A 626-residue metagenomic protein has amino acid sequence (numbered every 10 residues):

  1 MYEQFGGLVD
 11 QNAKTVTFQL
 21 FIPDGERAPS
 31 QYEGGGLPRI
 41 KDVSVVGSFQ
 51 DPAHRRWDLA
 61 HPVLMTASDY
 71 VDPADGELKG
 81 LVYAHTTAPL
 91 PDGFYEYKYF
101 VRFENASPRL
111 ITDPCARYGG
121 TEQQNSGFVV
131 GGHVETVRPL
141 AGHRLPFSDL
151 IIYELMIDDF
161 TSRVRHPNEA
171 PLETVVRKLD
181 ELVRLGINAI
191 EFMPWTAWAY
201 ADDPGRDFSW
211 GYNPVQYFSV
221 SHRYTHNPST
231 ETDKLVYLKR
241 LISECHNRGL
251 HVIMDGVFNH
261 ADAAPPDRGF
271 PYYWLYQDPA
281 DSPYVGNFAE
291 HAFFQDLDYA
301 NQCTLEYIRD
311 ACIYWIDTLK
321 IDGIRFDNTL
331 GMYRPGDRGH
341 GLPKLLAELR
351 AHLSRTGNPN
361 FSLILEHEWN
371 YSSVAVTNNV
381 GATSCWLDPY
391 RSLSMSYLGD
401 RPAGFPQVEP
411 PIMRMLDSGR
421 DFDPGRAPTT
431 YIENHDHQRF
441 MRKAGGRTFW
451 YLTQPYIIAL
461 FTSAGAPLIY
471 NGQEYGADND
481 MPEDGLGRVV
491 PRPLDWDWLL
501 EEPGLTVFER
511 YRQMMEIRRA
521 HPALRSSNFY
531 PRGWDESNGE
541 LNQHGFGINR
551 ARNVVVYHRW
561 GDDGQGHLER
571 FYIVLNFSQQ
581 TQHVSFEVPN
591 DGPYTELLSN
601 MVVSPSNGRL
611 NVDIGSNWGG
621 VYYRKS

Functional and structural regions predicted by a protein language model:
M1-P38, A141-G142: Non-catalytic, glycine-rich low-complexity segments
L20-D92, R102-Q124: Aromatic-rich carbohydrate-binding modules that target alpha-glucans
P23-G25, T121-E154, P167, W198-G205: N-terminal carbohydrate-binding accessory modules
I40, Y212-N213, R248, D317 (+8 more regions): Active-site-proximal helices and loops of the catalytic beta/alpha 8
H143-R144, M156-G323, N328-N358, S362 (+1 more regions): Substrate-binding/active-site clefts of carbohydrate-active enzymes
V574-S578: Asparagine-centered strand-capping/turn motif at beta-strand->loop junctions
S606-S626: C-terminal beta-strand-rich structural cap/linker in extracellular carbohydrate-active enzymes
